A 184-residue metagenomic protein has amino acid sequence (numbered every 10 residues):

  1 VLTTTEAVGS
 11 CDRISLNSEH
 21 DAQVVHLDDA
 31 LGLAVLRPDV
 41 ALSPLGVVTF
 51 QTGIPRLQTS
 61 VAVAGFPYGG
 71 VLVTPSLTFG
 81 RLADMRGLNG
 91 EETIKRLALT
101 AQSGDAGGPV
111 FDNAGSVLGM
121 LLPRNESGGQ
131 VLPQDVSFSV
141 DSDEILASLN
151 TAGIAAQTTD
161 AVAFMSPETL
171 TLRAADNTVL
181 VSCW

Functional and structural regions predicted by a protein language model:
L2-A41: Catalytic-histidine neighborhood of serine endopeptidases, predominantly the chymotrypsin-like S1/PA family
T3, A22, A34-L36, Q58 (+7 more regions): Terminal peptide-recognition signature
E6, L36-S43, F50-T52, F66 (+2 more regions): A structural micro-motif recognizing beta-strand termini and the immediately following turn/loop segments
E6-A7, H26-D28, R86, A114 (+1 more regions): A generic structural motif
G9, L16, L97, V110-L121 (+2 more regions): Low-complexity, Gly/Pro
D12-I14, A34, T78-G80, K95 (+2 more regions): Extracytoplasmic/periplasmic beta-strand context in beta-sandwich domains, especially the cupredoxin/COX2 CuA-binding
L45, P67-G70, V117-W184: C-terminal cap/linker of serine protease catalytic domains
G46-I94, A101-D105, L121-P133: Flexible, gly/ser-rich surface segments that form the specificity/activation loops bordering the active-site cleft
